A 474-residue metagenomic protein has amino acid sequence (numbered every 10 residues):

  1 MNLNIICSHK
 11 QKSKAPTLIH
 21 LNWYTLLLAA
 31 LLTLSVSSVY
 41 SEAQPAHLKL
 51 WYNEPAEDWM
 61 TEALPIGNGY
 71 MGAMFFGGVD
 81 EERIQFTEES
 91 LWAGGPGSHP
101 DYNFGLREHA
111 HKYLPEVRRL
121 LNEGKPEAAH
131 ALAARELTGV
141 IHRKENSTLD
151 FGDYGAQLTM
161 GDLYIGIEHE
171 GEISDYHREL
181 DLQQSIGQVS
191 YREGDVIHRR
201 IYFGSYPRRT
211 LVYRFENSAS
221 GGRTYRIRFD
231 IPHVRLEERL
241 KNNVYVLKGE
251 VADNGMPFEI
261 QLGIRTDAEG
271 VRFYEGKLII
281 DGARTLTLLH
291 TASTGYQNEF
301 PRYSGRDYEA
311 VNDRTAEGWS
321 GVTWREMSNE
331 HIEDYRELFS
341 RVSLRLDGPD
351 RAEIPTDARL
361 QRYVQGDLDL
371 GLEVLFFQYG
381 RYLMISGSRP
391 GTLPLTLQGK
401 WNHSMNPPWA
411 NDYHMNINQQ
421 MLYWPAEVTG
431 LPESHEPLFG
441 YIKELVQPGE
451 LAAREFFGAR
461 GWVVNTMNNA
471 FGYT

Functional and structural regions predicted by a protein language model:
M1-L21: N-terminal secretory signal peptides that target proteins for export/translocation
N22-T25, E62: Hydrophobic/aromatic side chains embedded in well-ordered alpha-helices
Y24-S35: Bacterial N-terminal signal peptides
E42-T474: Aromatic-residue-lined binding/catalytic grooves and analogous aromatic/hydrophobic interfacial grooves in multimeric
